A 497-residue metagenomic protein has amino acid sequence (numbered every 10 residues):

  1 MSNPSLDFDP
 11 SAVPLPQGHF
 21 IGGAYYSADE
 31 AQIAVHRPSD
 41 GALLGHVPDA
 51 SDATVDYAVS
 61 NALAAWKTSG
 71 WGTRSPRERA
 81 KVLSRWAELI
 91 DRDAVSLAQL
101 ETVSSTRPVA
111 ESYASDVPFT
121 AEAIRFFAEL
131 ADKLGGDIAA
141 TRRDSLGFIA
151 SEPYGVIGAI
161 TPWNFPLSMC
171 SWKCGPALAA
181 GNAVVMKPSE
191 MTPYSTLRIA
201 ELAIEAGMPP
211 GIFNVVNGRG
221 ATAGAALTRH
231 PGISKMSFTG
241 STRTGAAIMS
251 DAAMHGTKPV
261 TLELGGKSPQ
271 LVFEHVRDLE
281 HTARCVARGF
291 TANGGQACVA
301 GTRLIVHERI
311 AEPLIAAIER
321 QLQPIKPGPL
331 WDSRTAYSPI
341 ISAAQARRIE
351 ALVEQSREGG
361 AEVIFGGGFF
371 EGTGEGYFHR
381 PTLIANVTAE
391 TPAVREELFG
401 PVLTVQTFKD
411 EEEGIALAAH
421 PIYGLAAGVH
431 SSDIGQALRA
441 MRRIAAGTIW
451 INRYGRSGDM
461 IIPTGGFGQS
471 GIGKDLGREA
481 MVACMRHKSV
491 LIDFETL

Functional and structural regions predicted by a protein language model:
M1-S39, A65: Hydrophobic face of amphipathic alpha-helices that form TPR/SEL1-like repeat modules and related alpha-solenoid
G23, G41, R79, E101 (+10 more regions): Residue-level signal for inorganic ion chemistry
A42-G45, I233, L271, E358 (+2 more regions): Conserved C-terminal structural/oligomerization subdomain of aldehyde/semialdehyde dehydrogenase
L44-L134: Glycine-rich loop-to-alpha-helix module at the N-terminal edge of alpha/beta enzyme cores
W66, G70, A87-A94, A98 (+18 more regions): Structural signal for hydrophobic packing residues in well-ordered secondary-structure cores of soluble enzyme domains
G135-H281, F408: Rossmann-like NAD(P) dinucleotide-binding subdomain of oxidoreductase/dehydrogenase enzymes
A183-V185, V363, T448: A short hydrophobic/small-residue beta-strand
K235, R243-T388, I451, L497: ALDH superfamily catalytic-core signature
